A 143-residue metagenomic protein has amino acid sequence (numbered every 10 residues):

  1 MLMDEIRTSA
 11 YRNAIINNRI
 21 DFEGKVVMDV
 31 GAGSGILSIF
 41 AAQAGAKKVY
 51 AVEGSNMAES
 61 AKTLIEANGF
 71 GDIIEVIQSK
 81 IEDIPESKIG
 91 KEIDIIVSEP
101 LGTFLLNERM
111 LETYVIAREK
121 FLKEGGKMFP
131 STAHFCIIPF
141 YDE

Functional and structural regions predicted by a protein language model:
M1-V30, S34-E143: Class I SAM-binding transferase module
